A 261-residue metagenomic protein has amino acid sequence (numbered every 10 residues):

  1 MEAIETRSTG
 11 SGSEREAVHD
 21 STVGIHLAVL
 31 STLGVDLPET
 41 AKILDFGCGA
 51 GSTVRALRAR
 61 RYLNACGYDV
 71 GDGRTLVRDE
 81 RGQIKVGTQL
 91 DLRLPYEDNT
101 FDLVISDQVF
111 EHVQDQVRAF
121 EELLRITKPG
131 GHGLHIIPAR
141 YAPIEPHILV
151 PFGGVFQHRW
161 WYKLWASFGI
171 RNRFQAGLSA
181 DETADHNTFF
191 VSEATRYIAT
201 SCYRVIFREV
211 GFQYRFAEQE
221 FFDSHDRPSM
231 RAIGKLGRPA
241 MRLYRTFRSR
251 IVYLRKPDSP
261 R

Functional and structural regions predicted by a protein language model:
M1-E97, L103, D107, F120 (+3 more regions): Conserved N-terminal segment of class I S-adenosyl-L-methionine
P38, Q114, K128: Short conserved AdoMet
T53, V77, D115, I144-H147: Short, function-defining helix-loop hinge/capping sites that tune catalysis or transport
E97-D98, D115: Acidic/polar helix N-cap motif
Q108-H112: Short catalytic micro-motifs in class I SAM-dependent methyltransferases
V117-R118, E122, K128, H132-Y253: S-adenosyl-L-methionine-dependent methyltransferase catalytic module, highlighting the catalytic core
